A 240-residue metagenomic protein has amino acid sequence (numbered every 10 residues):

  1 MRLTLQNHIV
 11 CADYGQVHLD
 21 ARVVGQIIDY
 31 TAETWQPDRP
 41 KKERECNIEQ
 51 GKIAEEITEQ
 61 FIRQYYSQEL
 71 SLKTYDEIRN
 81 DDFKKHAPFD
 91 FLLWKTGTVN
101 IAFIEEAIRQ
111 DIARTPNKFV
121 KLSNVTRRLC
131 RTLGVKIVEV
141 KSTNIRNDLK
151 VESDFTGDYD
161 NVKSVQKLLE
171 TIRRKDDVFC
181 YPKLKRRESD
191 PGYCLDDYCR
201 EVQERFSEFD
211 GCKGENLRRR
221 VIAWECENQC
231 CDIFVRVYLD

Functional and structural regions predicted by a protein language model:
M1-A87, L93-D240: Nucleic-acid endonuclease domains
